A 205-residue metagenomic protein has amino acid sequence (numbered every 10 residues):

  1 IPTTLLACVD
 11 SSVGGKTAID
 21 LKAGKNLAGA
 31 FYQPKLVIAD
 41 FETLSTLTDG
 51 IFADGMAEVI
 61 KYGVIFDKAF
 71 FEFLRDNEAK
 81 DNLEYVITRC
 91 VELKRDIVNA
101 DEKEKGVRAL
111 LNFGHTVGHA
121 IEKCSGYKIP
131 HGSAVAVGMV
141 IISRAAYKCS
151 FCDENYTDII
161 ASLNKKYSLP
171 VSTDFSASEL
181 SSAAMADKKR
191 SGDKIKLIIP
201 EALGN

Functional and structural regions predicted by a protein language model:
I1-N77: A glycine/threonine-rich phosphate-anchoring loop and its flanking beta-alpha core in nucleotide/phosphate-binding
P2, D40, H115, M139 (+1 more regions): Residue-level signal for inorganic ion chemistry
A23-G24, K123, A184: Glycine-rich, charged/polar anion/phosphate-binding loops that engage phosphate groups from diverse ligands
L36, L110, I195-K196: A residue-level structural signature of the nucleotidyltransferase/glycosyltransferase Rossmann-like core
A57-I60, F151-N205: C-terminal charged capping/lid subdomain of soluble metabolic enzymes
E72-E179: Active-site segments that bind and position negatively charged phosphate/pyrophosphate groups
